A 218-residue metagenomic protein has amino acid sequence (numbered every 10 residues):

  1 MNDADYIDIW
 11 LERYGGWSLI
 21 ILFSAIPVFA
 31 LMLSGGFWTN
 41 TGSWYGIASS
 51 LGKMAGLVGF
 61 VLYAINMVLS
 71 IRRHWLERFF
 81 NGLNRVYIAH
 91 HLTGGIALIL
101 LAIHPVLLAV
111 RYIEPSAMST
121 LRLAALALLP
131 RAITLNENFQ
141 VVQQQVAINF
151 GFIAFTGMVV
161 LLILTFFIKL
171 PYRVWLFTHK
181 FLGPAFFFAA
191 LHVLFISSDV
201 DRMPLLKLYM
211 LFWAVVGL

Functional and structural regions predicted by a protein language model:
M1-E12: Short, Lys/Arg-rich, polar N-terminal cytosolic tail immediately upstream of the first transmembrane signal-anchor
L11-L218: Membrane-embedded alpha-helical bundles of multi-pass integral membrane proteins
